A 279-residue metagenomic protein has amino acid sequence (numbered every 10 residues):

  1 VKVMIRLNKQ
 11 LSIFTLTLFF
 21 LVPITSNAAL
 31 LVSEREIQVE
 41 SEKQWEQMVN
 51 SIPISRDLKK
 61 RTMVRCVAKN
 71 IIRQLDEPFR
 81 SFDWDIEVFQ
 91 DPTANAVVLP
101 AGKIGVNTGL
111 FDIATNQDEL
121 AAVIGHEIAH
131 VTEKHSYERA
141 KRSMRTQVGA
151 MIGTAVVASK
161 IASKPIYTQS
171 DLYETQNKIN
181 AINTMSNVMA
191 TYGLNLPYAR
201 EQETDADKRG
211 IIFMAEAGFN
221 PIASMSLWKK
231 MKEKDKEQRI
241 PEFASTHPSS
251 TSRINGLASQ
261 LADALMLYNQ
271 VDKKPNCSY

Functional and structural regions predicted by a protein language model:
K2-M4, P23-T25: N-terminal non-cleavable signal-anchor helices
V3-F14: Bacterial N-terminal signal peptides that target proteins for export
I13-P23: Bacterial N-terminal signal peptides
I24-Y279: A Zn2+-metalloprotease active-site environment signal
